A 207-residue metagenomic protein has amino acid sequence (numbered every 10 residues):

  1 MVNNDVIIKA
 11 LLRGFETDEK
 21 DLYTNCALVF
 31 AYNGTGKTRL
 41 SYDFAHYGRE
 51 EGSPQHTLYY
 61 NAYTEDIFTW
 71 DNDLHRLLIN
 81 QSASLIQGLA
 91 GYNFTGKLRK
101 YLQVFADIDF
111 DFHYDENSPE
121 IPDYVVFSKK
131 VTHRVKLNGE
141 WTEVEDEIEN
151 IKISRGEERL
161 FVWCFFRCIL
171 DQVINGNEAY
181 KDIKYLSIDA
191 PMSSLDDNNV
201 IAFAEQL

Functional and structural regions predicted by a protein language model:
V2-A10, L22, T35-H46, I151-L207: Switch/communication elements of ASCE P-loop NTPase nucleotide-binding domains
N4-T24, R49, S53-A62, D107-E120: N-terminal nucleotide-handling cores and adjacent loading/scaffold lobes of large enzymes and macromolecular assemblies
K9-R13, G96, K100-V104, E205: Charged/polar, solvent-exposed surface patches and flexible loops
V29: Hydrophobic anchor at the beta1->P-loop junction of P-loop NTPases
Y32: P-loop (Walker A) phosphate-binding loop of NTP-binding proteins
Y42-Q103: ABC ATPase nucleotide-binding domain signature region
N61-T64, F127-V131, I188-D189: Short loop/turn segments at strand-loop or loop-helix junctions that form parts of catalytic or ligand-binding pockets
L78-G156, F165-C168, Q172-K184: Extended helical coiled-coil dimerization/tether regions that scaffold and oligomerize large DNA-maintenance assemblies
